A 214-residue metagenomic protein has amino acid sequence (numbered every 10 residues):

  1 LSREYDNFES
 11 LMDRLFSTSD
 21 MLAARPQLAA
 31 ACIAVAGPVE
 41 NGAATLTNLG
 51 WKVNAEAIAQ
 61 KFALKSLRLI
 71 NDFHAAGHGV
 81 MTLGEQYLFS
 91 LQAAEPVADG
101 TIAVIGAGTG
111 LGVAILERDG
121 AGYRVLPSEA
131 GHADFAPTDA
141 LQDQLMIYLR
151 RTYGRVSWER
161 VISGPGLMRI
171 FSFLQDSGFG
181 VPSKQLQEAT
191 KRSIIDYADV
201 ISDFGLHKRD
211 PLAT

Functional and structural regions predicted by a protein language model:
L1-S10, R14, T18, P127-G131 (+1 more regions): Short glycine-rich, Thr/Ser-proximal phosphate-binding strand/loop in the N-terminal lobe of ATP-dependent enzymes
R3-N7, V53, A140, Q144 (+3 more regions): Conserved active-site and cofactor/substrate-binding residues in soluble primary-metabolism enzymes
L11, A23-P26, Y153-I162, M168-T214: Adenine-nucleotide phosphate-binding core of ATP-dependent small-molecule kinases
L11-L22, A44, E56-S66, D119 (+3 more regions): Short acidic/glycine-rich loops and adjacent helix/strand connectors that line catalytic pockets where negatively
L22-L69, H74-Y87, V104: Short beta-strand-loop/turn "lid" adjacent to the catalytic site in phosphate-handling enzymes
E40, L67-V97, K191-D210, T214: ATP-dependent carbohydrate kinase catalytic cores
A93-D99, V104-A107: Solvent-exposed alpha-helices and their adjacent loops that cap or buttress functional pockets in soluble metabolic
A103, G110-G178: Glycine-rich phosphate-binding loop plus the immediately following alpha-helix
